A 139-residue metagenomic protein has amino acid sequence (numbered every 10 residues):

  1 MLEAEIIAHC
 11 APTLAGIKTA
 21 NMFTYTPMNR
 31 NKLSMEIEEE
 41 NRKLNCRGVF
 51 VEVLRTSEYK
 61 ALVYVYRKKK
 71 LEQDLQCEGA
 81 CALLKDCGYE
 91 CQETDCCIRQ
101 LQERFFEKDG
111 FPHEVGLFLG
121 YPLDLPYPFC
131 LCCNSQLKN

Functional and structural regions predicted by a protein language model:
M1-S57: A structured, charge-rich N-terminal accessory region that forms the first stable segment of a protein and links
K18-A20, Y59-A61, P112-E114: Short, surface-exposed beta-edge/turn micro-motifs
E36-D95: A glycine-rich, hydrophobic loop/mini-helix early in the fold
V53-L54, R99, V115-L117: Short glycine-rich, low-complexity/disordered patches
E78, D109-G110: A generic alpha-helix surface/boundary motif
E90-D95, L123, K138-N139: Short, surface-exposed acidic
E93-D109: Helix-hairpin-helix/helix-loop-helix acidic hairpins
F111-K138: Hydrophobic/aromatic-rich, well-ordered segments within soluble, folded domains that form packed cores
